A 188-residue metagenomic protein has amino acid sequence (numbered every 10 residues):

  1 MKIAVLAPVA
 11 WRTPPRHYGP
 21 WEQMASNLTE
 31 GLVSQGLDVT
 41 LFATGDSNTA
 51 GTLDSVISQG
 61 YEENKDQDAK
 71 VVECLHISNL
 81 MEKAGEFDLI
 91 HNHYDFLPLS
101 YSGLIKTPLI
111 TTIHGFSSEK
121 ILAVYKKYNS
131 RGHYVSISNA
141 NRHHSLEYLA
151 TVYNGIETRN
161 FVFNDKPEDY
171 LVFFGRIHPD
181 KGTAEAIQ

Functional and structural regions predicted by a protein language model:
M1-Q188: Catalytic cores of nucleotide-sugar-dependent glycosyltransferases that transfer UDP/GDP/TDP-activated
